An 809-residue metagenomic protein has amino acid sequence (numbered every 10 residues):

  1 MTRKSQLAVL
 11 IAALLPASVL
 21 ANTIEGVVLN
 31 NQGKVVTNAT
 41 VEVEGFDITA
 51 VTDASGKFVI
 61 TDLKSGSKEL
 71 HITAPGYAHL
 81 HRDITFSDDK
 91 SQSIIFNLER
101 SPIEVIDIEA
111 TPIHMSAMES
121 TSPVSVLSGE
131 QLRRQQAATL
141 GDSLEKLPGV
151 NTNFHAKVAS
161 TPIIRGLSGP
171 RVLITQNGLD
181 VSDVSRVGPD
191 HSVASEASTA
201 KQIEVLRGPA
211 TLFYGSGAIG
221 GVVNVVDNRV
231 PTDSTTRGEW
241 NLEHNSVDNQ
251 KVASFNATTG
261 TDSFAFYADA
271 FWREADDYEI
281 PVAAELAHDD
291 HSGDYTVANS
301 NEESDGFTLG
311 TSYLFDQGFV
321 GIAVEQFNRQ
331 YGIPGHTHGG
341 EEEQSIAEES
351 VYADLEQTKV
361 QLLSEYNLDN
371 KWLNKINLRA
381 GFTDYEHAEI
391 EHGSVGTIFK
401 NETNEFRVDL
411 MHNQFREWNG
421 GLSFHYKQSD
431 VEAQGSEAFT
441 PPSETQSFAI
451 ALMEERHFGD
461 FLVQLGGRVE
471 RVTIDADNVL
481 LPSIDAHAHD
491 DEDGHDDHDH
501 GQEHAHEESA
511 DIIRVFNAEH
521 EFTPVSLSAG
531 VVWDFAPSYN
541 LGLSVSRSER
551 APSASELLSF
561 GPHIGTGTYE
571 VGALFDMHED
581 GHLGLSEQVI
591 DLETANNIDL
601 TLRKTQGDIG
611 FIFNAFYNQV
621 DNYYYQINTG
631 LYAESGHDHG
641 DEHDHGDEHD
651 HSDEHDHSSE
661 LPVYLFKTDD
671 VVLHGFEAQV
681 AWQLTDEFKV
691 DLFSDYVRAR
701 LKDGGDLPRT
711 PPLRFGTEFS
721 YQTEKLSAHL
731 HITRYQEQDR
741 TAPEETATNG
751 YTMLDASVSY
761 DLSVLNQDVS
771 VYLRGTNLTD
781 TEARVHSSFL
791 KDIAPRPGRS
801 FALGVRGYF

Functional and structural regions predicted by a protein language model:
A8-L10, D269, S312-D316, A353 (+9 more regions): Conserved C-terminal beta-signal and adjacent last beta-strands/turns of outer-membrane beta-barrel proteins
E44, T73-P75, S87-R133, G141 (+1 more regions): Short, acidic, small-residue-rich periplasmic hinge/interaction motif at the N-terminus of Gram-negative outer-membrane
L179-R207: Short acidic/polar hinge/loop motifs at secondary-structure boundaries that mediate gating or recognition
N224, T232-N241, N245, V252 (+1 more regions): Periplasmic-side early beta-strands and strand-to-turn transitions of outer-membrane beta-barrels
A268, N374-E391, N540-G542, D576-L661: Membrane-embedded beta-barrel scaffold of Gram-negative outer-membrane proteins
S300, Q317-K375, F382-T403, D430 (+1 more regions): Flexible loop and strand-edge segments within Gram-negative outer membrane beta-barrel domains
N419, P441-Q619, Q683-E687, D691-Y696 (+2 more regions): Structural signature of Gram-negative outer-membrane beta-barrels, strongest in the C-terminal barrel of TonB-dependent
G420, V463, F616-Y624, T629-T741 (+4 more regions): Gram-negative outer-membrane beta-barrel transporters
